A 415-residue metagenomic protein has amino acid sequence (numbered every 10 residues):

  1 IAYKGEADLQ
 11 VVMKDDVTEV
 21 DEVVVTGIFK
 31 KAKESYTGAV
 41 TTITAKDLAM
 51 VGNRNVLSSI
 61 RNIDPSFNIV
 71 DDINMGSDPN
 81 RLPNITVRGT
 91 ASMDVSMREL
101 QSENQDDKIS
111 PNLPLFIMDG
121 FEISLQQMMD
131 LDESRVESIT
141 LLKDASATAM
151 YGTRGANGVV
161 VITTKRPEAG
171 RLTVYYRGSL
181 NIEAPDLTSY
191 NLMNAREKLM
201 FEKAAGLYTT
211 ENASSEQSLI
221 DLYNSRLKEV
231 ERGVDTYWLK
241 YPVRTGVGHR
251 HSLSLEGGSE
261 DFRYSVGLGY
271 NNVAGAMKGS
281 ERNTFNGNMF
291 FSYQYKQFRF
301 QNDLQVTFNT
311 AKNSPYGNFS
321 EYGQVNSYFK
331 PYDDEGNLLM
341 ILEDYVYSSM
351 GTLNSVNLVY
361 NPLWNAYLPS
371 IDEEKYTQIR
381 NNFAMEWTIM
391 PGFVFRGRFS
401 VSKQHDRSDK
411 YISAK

Functional and structural regions predicted by a protein language model:
I1-E22, L142, S146, G152-N157 (+1 more regions): Periplasmic N-terminal soluble interaction domains immediately after the signal peptide in Gram-negative
A2-A49, L57: Short, acidic, small-residue-rich periplasmic hinge/interaction motif at the N-terminus of Gram-negative outer-membrane
M13-D15, V24-F29, D71, V87-A91 (+3 more regions): Flexible glycine-/small-residue-rich
A39-I63, D71-S77, I85-S92, D119-Q127: Short, polar/charged loop or turn motifs at beta-strand boundaries
V51, I63-T86, M93-S110, P114 (+6 more regions): Residues embedded in well-ordered regular secondary structure
S58, E103-I109, L113-P114, D119-S146: Short acidic/polar hinge/loop motifs at secondary-structure boundaries that mediate gating or recognition
I60, F67, I139-T140, V160-I162: Non-catalytic regulatory/gating segments with a bias toward low-complexity or hydrophobic composition
R135-S138, G155-E183, S259-I341, I371-D406: Transmembrane beta-barrel strand/turn architecture of Gram-negative outer membrane proteins
